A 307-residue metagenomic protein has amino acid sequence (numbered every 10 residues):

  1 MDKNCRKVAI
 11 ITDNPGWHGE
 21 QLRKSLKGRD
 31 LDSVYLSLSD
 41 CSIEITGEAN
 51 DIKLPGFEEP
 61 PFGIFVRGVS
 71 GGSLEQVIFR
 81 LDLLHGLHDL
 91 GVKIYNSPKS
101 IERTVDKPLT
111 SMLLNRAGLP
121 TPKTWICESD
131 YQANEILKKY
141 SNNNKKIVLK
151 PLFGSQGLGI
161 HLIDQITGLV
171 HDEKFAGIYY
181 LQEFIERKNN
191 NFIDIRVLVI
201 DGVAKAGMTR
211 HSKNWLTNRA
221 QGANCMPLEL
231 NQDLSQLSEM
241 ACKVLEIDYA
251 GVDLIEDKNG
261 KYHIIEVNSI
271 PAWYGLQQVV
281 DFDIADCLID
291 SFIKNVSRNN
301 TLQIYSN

Functional and structural regions predicted by a protein language model:
K3-A9: Extreme N-terminal starter segment of soluble prokaryotic enzymes
D13-K123: Conserved N-proximal alpha/beta basic substrate-recognition cap immediately N-terminal to, or forming the N-lobe
F65-R67, V148, Y180: Structural motif
P120-N144: Rossmann-like NAD(P)H-binding beta-loop-alpha module
K145, Q156-C242: Phosphate-binding site of ATP-dependent enzymes
I147, K205-A206, A250, H263-E266: Protein kinase-like catalytic core scaffold
W215-I264, A285-N307: A long amphipathic alpha-helix within ATP-dependent nucleotide-binding catalytic cores
N268-V280: Glycine-rich phosphate/pyrophosphate-binding beta-alpha loops
